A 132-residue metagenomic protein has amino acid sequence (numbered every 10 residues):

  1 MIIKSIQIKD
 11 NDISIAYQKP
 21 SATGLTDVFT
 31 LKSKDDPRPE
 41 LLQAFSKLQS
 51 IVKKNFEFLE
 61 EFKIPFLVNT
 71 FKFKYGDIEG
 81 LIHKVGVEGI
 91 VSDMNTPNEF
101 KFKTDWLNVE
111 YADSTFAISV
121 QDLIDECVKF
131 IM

Functional and structural regions predicted by a protein language model:
M1-K84: OB-fold ssDNA-binding interfaces and closely related basic DNA-contact patches used across DNA replication/repair
P20-G24, T96, F130: Generic "edge-of-domain/loop-turn" microfeature
T30, P39, F58, T96-N98 (+2 more regions): Low-complexity, compositionally biased segments
L31-D36, E99-D113: Beta-strand/loop nucleic-acid-binding surfaces
E79-G86, V91-F100: Acidic, low-complexity, intrinsically disordered interaction modules
N108-M132: Mixed-charge, glycine-accented linear interaction segment located at domain edges/termini
